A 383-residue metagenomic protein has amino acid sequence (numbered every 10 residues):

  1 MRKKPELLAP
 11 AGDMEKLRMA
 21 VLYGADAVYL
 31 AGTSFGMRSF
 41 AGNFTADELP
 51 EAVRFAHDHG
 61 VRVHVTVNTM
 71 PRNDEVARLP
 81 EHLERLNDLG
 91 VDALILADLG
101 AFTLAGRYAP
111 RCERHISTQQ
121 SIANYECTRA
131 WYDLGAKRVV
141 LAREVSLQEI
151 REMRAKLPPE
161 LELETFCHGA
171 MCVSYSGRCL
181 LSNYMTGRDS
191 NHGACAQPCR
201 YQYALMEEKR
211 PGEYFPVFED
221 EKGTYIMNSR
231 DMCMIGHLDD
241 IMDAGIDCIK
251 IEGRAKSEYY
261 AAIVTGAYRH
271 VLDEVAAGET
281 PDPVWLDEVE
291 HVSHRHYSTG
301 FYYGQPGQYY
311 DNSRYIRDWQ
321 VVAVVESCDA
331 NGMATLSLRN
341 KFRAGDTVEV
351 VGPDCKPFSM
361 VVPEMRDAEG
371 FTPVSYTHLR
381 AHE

Functional and structural regions predicted by a protein language model:
E6-A27: N-terminal basic/disordered segments at the start of proteins
K16, T45-G106, E113-T118: Active-site beta->alpha loop and helix N-cap motifs at the rims of alpha/beta catalytic domains
A20, D98, W131, T165 (+2 more regions): Conserved, mostly hydrophobic/aromatic
Y29-D47, V67-N73, A255-Y259: Glycine-rich, proline-tolerant flexible connector loops at the mouths of alpha/beta enzymes
F40-P50, L99-A105, E144-L157, E258-Y260: Active-site-adjacent beta->alpha loops and helix N-cap segments on the catalytic face of soluble alpha/beta enzymes
H115-A244, A261: Catalytic alpha/beta core domains of metabolic enzymes, predominantly
E149-E152, E252-R314: Anionic-ligand-binding alpha/beta catalytic cores of soluble enzymes and soluble regulatory domains that recognize
T377-H382: Conserved small/polar residues in nucleotide/adenosyl-binding loops
